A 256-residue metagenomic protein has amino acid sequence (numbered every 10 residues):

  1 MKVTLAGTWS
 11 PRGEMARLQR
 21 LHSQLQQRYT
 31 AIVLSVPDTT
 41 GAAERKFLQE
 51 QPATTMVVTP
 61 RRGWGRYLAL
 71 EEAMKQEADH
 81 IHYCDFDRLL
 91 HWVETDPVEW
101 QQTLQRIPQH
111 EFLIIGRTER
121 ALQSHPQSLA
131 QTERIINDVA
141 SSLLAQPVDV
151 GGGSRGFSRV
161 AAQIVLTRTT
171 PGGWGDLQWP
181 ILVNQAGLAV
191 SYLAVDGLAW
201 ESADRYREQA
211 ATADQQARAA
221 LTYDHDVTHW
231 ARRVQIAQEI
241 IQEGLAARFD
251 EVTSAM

Functional and structural regions predicted by a protein language model:
G7-R28, T39-A42: Short, well-formed alpha-helical segments that are part of the catalytic scaffolds of diverse glycosyltransferases
Q49-W64: Conserved donor nucleotide-binding strand/loop of the catalytic core
Y67-H80: Active-site nucleotide-sugar/metal-binding loop of Leloir-type enzymes
A78-H91: Short beta-strand-to-loop acidic/aromatic patch adjacent to the donor-nucleotide binding site
L89-L122: Conserved donor-nucleotide/metal-binding helix-loop-beta segment in metal-dependent transferases, i.e., the alpha-helix
Q109-G151: Short, flexible, basic/aromatic active-site loop/helix in glycosyltransferases
I136-N137, V150-L166: Conserved nucleotide-sugar donor-binding and metal-coordinating catalytic region shared by glycosyltransferases
G173, L177-P180, N184-M256: C-terminal catalytic/acceptor-binding lobe
